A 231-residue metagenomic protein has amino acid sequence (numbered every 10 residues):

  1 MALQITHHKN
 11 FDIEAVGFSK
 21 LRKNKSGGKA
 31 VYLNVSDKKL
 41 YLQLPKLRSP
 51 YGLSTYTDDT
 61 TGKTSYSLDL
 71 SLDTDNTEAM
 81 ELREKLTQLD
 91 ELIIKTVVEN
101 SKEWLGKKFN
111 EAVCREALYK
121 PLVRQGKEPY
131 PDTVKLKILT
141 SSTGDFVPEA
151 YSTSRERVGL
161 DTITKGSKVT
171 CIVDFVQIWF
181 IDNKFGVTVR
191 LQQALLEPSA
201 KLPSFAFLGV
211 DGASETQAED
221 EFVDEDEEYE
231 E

Functional and structural regions predicted by a protein language model:
M1-S141: OB-fold ssDNA-binding interfaces and closely related basic DNA-contact patches used across DNA replication/repair
K9, V16, P203-F205, D220 (+1 more regions): Short non-domain terminal segments
P45, S54, V98-S101, P148 (+3 more regions): Generic alpha-helix signal with a bias toward terminal, lower-confidence helices and secondary-structure junctions
K102, F109, S152, F185 (+2 more regions): Generic preference for flexible, low-structure residues
R124-S199: Extended serine/threonine-enriched, polar tracts that run as long, contiguous segments within proteins
A194-G212: Short peripheral tails and domain-boundary helices/loops at the edges of structured domains
V210-E231: Acidic, Ser/Thr-interspersed intrinsically disordered low-complexity regions
